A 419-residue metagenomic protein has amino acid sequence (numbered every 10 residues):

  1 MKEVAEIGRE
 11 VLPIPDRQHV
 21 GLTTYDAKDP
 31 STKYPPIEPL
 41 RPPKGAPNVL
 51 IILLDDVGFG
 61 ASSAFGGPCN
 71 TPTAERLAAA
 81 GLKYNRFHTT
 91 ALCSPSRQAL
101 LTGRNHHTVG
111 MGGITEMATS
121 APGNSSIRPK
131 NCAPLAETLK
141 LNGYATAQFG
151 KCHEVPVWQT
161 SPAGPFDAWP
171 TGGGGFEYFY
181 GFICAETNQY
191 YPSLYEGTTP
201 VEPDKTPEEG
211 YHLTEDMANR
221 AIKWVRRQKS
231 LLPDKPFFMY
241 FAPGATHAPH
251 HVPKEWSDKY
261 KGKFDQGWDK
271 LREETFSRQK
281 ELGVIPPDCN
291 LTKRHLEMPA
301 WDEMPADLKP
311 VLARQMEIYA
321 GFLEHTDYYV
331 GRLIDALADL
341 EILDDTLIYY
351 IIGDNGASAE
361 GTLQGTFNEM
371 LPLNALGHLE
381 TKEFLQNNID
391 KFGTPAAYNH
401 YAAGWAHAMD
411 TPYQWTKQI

Functional and structural regions predicted by a protein language model:
M1-I419: Formylglycine-dependent sulfatase
